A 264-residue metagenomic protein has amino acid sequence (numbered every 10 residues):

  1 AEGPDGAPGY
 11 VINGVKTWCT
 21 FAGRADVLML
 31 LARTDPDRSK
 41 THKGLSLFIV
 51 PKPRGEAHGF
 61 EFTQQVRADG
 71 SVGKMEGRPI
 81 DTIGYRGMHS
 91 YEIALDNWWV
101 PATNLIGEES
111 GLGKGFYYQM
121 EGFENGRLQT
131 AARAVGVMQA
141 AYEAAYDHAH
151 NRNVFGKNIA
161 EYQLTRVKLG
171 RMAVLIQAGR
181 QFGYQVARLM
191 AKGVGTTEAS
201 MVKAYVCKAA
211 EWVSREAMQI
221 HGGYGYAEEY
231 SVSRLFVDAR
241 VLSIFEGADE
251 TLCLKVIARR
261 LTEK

Functional and structural regions predicted by a protein language model:
A1, L30-R33, I49-P51, A94-D96 (+1 more regions): Short beta-strand-to-turn element immediately C-terminal to the catalytic PLP-Schiff-base lysine in fold type I
A1-P4, G77: Short amphipathic beta-strand and strand-loop transition segments with alternating hydrophobic
G3-D5, T20-R24, D37-H42, I83-G87 (+2 more regions): Solvent-exposed alpha-helices and their adjacent loops that cap or buttress functional pockets in soluble metabolic
P4, Y10, E92-N97, G113 (+1 more regions): Alpha-helical interface subdomain recognition
P8, V15, D26-L28, L45-S46 (+4 more regions): Structural beta-strand/beta-sheet cores of well-ordered domains, especially the beta-sheet scaffolds that support
P8-G9, N13-G73: A short core secondary-structure module
E56-N97: Flexible, small-/acidic-enriched active-site or ligand-binding loops
D96-Y117: Long, acidic (Asp/Glu-rich), low-complexity accessory segments flanking structured domains
